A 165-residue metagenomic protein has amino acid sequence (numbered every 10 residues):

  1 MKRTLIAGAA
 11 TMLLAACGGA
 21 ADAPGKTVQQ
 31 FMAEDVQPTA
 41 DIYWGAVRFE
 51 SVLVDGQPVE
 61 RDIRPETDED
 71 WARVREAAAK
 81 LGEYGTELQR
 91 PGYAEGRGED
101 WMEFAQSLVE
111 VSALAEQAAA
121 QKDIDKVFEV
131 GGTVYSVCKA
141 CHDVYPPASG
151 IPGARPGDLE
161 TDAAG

Functional and structural regions predicted by a protein language model:
M1-G8: Bacterial N-terminal signal peptides that target proteins for export
L14-A16: C-terminal motif of bacterial Sec signal peptides marking the signal peptidase cleavage site
G18-G165: Sequence context surrounding c-type heme c attachment/ligation sites in exported
